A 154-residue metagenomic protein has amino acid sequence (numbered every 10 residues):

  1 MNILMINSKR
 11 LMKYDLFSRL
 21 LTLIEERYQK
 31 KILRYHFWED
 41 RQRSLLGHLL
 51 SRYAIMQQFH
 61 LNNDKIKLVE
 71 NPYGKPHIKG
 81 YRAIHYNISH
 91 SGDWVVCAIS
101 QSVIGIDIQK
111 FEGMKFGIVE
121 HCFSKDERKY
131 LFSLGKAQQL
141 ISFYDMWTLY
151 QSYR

Functional and structural regions predicted by a protein language model:
M1-R154: Core catalytic alpha/beta fold that binds nucleotide/phospho-ligands
